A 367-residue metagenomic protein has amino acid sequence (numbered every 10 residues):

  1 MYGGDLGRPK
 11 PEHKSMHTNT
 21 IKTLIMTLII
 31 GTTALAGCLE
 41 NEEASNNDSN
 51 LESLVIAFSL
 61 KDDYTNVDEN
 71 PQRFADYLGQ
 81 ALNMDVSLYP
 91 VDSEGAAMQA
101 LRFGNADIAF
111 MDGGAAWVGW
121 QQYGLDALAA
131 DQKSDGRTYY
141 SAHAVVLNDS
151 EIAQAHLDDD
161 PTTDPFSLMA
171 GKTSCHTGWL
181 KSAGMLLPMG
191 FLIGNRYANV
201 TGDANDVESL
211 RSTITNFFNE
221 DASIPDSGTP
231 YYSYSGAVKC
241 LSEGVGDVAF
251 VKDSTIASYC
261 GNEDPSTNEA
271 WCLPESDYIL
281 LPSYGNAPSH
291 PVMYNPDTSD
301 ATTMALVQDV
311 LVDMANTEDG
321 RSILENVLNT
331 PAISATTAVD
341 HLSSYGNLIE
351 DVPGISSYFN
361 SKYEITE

Functional and structural regions predicted by a protein language model:
M1-S49: Secretory targeting signatures
N50-I56, D62-R73, S299-E367: An extracytoplasmic/periplasmic, membrane-proximal ligand-sensing/linker region
L51-W117: Extracytoplasmic small-molecule ligand-binding "clamshell" domains of the periplasmic binding protein/Venus flytrap
F74-L82, A170-K172, S182-P230, N262-T267: Ligand-binding cleft/hinge of the Venus flytrap
A75-G79, V146-D160, P265-A335: Extended ligand-binding regions for polar small-molecule ligands
L88-Q99, D112-G114, V200-K239, E243: Short helix-initiation/N-cap motifs at beta->coil->alpha
F110-G124, I193-G194, Y234-E275: A ligand-binding cleft/hinge motif common to bilobed small-molecule-binding domains
D131-V200: A conserved helix-loop-strand patch within extracytoplasmic ligand-binding domains of the periplasmic binding
